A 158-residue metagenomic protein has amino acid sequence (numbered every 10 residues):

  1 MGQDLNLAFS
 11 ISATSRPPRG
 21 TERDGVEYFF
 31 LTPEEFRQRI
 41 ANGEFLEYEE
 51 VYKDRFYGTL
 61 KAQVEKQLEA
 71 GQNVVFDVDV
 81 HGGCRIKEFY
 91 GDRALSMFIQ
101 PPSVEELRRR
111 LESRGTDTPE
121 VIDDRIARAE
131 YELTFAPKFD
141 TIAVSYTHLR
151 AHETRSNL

Functional and structural regions predicted by a protein language model:
M1-L5: A conserved segment at the C-terminal end of the G1
T14-V74, V80-C84: ATP-dependent small-molecule kinase phosphotransfer cores that center on conserved nucleotide phosphate-binding segments
R19-T21, C84-I86, V104-R110: Switch/connector loops and helix/strand junctions flanking conserved nucleotide-binding motifs in nucleotide-processing
F45-L46, R110-D117: Conserved AAA+ ATPase "sensor/coupling" helix adjacent to the nucleotide-binding pocket
K66-E69, E88-D92, T134-A136: Conserved catalytic network of the ASCE P-loop NTPase/AAA+ motor domain
F76-V78, Y90-L111: Conserved phosphate-donor/acceptor-positioning beta-strand/loop module used by diverse small-molecule
T147-T154: Conserved small/polar residues in nucleotide/adenosyl-binding loops
